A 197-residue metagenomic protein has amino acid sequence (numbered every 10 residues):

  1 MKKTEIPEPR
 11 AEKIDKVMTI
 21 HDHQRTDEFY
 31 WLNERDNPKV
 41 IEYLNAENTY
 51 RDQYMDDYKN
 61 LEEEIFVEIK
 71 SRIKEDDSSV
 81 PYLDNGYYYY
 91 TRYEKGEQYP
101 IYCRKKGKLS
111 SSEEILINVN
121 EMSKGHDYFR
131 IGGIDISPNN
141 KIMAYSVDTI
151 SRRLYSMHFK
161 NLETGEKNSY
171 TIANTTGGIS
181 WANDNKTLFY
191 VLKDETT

Functional and structural regions predicted by a protein language model:
M1-T197: Beta-propeller folds
